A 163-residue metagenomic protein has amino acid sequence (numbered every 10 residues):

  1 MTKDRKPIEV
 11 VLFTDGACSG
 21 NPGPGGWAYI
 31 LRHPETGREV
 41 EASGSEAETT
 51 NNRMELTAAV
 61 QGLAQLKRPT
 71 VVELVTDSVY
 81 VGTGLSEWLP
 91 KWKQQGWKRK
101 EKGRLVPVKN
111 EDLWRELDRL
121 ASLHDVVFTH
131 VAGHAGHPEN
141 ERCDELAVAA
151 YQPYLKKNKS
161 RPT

Functional and structural regions predicted by a protein language model:
T2-R53, T57, Q61-T70, E145 (+1 more regions): RNase H-like nuclease fold core
A17-P24, V60-R142, L146, Y151: RNase H catalytic domain
